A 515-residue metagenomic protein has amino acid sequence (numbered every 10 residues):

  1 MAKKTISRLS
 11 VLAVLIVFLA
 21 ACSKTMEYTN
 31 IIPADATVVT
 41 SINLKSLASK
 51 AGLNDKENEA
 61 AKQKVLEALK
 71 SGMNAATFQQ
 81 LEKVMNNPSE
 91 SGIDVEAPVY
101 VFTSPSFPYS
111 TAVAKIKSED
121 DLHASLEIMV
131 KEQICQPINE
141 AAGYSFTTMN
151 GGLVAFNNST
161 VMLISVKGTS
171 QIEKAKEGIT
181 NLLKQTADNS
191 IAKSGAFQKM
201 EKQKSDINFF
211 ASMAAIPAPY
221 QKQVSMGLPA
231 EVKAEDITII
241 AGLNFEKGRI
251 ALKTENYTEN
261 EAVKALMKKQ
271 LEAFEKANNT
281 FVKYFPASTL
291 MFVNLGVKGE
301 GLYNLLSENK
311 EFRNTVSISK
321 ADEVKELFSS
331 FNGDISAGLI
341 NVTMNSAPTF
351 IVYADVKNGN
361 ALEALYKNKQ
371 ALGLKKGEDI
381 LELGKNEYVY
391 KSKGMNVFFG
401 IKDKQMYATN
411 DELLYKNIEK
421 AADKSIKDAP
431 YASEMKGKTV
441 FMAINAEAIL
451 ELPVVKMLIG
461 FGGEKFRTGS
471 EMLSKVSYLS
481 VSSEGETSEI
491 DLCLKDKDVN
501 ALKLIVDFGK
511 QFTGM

Functional and structural regions predicted by a protein language model:
M1-I31, G469, E484-G485, C493-I505 (+1 more regions): Bacterial Sec-dependent N-terminal signal peptides
C22-S145, D188-A347, L365-A371, I505-M515: Structural boundary/hinge residues at secondary-structure and domain interfaces
V101, G152-N157, A230-G248, I335-L339 (+2 more regions): Broad, structure-driven detector of short, well-ordered beta-strand segments within folded domains
F102-F107, K115-E119, T148-G152, N157-S159 (+8 more regions): Short, flexible beta-strand-to-coil junctions
I116-N157, D206, G359-K402, K436-I444 (+1 more regions): Short Gly/Thr-rich strand-loop-strand
S145-Y220, M395-S474: A conserved glycine-rich beta-strand in the N-terminal activation segment of trypsin-fold
K283-Y284, F292-N294, G301-L305, R313-S317 (+3 more regions): Intrinsically disordered, low-complexity segments enriched in Gly and acidic/Ser/Thr residues that form flexible
I318-N360, G373-I380, K385, V389-I426: Extended, amphipathic alpha-helical scaffolds
